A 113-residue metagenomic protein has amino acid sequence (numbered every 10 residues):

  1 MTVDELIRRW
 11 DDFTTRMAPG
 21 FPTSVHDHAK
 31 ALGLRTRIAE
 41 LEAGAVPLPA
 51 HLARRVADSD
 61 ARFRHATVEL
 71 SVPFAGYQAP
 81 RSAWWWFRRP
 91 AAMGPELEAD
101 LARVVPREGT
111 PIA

Functional and structural regions predicted by a protein language model:
M1-H26: Short terminal alpha-helical segments
D4, A53, L101-A102: Low-complexity, intrinsically disordered short peptide segments enriched in small/polar/basic residues
M17, T36-I38, R89, E108: Positively charged, low-complexity intrinsically disordered regions
P22, A43, P47-R54: Short, solvent-exposed secondary-structure capping/transition elements
H26-A45: Amphipathic, non-membrane alpha-helical rod segments
D27-L32, A50-A57: Short, charged, amphipathic alpha-helical segments
A39-L48, H65-L70: Amphipathic alpha-helical coiled-coil segments
A57-A113: Amphipathic alpha-helical binding modules
